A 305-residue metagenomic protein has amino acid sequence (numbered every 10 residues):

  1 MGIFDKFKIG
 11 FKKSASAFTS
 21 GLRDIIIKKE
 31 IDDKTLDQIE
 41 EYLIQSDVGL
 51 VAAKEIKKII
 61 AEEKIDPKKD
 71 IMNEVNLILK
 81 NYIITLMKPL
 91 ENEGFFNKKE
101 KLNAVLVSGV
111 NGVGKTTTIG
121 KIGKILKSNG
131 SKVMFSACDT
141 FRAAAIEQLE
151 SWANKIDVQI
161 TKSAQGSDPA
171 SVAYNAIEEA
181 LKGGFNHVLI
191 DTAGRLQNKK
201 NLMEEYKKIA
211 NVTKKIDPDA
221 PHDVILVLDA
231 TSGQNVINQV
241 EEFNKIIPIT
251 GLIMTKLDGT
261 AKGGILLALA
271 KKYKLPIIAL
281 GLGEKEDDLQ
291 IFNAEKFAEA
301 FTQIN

Functional and structural regions predicted by a protein language model:
M1-T19: N-terminal accessory targeting/assembly segments
F11, D47-G49, V110, D139 (+4 more regions): Residue-level signature of catalytic and energy-coupling elements of molecular machines, predominantly ATP/GTP-dependent
K12, I27, I44, I65 (+2 more regions): Alpha-solenoid HEAT/Armadillo repeat architecture
A17-C138, A145-G166, A173-I190: Primarily NTPase-proximal linker/entry elements flanking Walker-type ATP/GTP-binding cores
L50-A52, R142, D258, E286: Short hydrophobic/aromatic residue motifs in ordered secondary structure
Q148, P169-G183, N198-Q303: Conserved catalytic-core segment of NTP-binding enzymes
A193-R195: Short glycine-rich anion-binding loops that position phosphate/pyrophosphate groups of nucleotides and phosphorylated
